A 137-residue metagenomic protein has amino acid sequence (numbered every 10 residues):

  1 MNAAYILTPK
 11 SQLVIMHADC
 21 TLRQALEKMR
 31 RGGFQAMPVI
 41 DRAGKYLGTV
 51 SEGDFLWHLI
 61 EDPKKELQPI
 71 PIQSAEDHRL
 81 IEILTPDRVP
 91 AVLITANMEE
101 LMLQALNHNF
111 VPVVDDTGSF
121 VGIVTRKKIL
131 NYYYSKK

Functional and structural regions predicted by a protein language model:
M1, C20, V50, A96 (+1 more regions): Short beta-to-alpha loop/turn elements within the nucleotide-binding domains of ABC transporters
M1-L13, E76-R88: Bateman (tandem CBS) regulatory domains
L13-V14, G53-D62, D87-V89: Short, mixed-charge, low-aromatic patches
I15-G33, V39-I40, P90-H108, V114-D116 (+1 more regions): The conserved cystathionine-beta-synthase
M29, M37-D54, A105, V113-K128: A glycine-centered beta-loop-beta connector
D54-I72, L130-K137: A short, polar/charged loop-to-alpha-helix boundary motif
